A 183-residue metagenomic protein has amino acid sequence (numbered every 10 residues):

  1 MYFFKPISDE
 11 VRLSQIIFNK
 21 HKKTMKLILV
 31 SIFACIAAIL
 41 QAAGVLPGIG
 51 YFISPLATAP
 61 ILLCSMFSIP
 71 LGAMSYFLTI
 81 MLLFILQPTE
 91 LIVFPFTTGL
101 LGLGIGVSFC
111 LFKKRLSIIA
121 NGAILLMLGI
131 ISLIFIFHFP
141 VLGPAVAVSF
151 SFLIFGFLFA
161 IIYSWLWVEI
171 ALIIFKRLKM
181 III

Functional and structural regions predicted by a protein language model:
Y2-S65, L71: Hydrophobic transmembrane alpha-helices
I7, V30, F96-I136: Short helix-perturbing small/polar motifs within transmembrane alpha-helices
K22-V30, I53, F94, I118 (+1 more regions): Residue-level signature of transmembrane alpha-helical entry/exit and packing/kink sites in multi-pass membrane
A37-A42, I80-L86, L125-I134: Aromatic-anchored segments of alpha-helical transmembrane domains
A42-I49, I80-S108: Interfacial aromatic-anchored transmembrane helix boundaries in multi-pass membrane proteins
L63-S75, F109-I118: Membrane-helix interface "capping/anchor" motifs
G72-L83, S117-M127: Central hydrophobic cores of alpha-helical transmembrane segments in multi-pass integral membrane proteins
I118-I183: Membrane-embedded alpha-helical hairpins and interfacial helices in multi-pass inner-membrane proteins
